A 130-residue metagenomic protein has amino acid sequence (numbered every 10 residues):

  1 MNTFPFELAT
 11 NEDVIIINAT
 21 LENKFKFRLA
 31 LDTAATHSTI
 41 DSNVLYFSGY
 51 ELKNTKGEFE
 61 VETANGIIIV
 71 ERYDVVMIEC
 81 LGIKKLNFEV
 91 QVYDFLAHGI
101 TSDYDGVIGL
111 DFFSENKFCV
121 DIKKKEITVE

Functional and structural regions predicted by a protein language model:
M1-E130: Pepsin/retropepsin-fold aspartyl endopeptidases
